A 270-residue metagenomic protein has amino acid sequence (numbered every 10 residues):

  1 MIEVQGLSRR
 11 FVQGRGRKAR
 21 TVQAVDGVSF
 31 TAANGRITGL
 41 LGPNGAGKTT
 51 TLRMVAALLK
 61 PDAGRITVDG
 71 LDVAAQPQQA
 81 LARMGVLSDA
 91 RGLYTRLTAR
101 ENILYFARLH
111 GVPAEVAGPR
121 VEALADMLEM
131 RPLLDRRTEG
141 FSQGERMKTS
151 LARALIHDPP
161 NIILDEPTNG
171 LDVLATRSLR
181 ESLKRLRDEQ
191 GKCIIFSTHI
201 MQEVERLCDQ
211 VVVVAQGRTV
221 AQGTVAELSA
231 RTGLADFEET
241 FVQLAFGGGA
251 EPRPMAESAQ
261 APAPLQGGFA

Functional and structural regions predicted by a protein language model:
G64-A75, Q79-A80: Conserved ABC transporter NBD signature motif
L104, R108, E115-L133: Conserved ABC ATPase "signature" region
I162-E166: Catalytic Walker B motif of ABC-type/P-loop ATPase nucleotide-binding domains
R177-Q190: Helical segment within the ABC ATPase nucleotide-binding domain
Q222-G223: ABC ATPase "signature
